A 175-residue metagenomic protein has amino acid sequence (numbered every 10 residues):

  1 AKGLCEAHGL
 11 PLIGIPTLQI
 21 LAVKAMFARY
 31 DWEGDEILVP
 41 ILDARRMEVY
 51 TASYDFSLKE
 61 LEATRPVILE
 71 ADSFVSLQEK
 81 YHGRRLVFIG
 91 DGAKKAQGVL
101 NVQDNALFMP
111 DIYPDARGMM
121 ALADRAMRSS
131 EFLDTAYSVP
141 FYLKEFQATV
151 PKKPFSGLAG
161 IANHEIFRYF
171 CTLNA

Functional and structural regions predicted by a protein language model:
A1, L18, A116-M120: A general structural signal for well-ordered alpha-helical segments in protein cores
A1-G9: Acyltransferase
E6, M26-F27, A121-R125: Short glycine/serine- and small hydrophobic-enriched flexible loop segments
E6, M47, A136-Y137: Short, basic and Ser/Thr-rich N-terminal targeting/leader segments
P11-P114, Y142, Q147, F170: Surface "functional belts" at beta-alpha junctions
L107-C171: Acyltransferase
A175: Iron-sulfur (Fe-S) cluster-binding modules
